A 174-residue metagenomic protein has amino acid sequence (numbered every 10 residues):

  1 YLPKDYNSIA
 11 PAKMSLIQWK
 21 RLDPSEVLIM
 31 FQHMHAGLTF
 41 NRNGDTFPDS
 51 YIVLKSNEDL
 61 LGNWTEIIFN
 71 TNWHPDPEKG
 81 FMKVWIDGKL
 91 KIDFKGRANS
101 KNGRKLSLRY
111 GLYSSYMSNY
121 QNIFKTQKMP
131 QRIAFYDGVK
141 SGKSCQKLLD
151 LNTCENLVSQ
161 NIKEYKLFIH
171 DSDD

Functional and structural regions predicted by a protein language model:
Y1, W64-N72, W85, F135 (+1 more regions): Residues within well-ordered beta-strands of beta-sheet-rich folds
Y1-T39, P130-F135, V139-F168: Secretory/extracellular carbohydrate-interaction modules and structurally similar beta-sandwich "look-alikes"
M30-F31, D49-E58, I92-N99: Short amphipathic beta-strand/extended segments with alternating polar/hydrophobic composition
M34, N63, E78-G80, L90 (+2 more regions): Residues that flank catalytic or metal-binding motifs in active/ligand-binding sites
N43-E66, W73: Short, aromatic/His-centered strand-loop micro-motif at the edge of beta-sheets
F69-R97: Carbohydrate-binding surfaces in secreted/extracellular proteins
F94-D137: Flexible glycan-contacting loops in extracellular carbohydrate-active proteins
